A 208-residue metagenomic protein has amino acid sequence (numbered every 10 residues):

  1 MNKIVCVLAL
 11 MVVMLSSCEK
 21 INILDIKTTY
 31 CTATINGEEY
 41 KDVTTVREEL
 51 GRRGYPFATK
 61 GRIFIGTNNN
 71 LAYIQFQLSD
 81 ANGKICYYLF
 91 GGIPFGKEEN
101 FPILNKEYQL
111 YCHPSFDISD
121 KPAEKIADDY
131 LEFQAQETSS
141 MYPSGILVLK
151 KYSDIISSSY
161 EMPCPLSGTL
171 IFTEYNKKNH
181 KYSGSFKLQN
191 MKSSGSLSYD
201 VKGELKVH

Functional and structural regions predicted by a protein language model:
M1-N2, E19: N-terminal hydrophobic targeting signals that begin at the initiator methionine
N2-L8: Sec-dependent signal peptide recognition, specifically the positively charged N-region followed immediately by
M14-S17: C-terminal motif of bacterial Sec signal peptides marking the signal peptidase cleavage site
E19-I26: Bacterial lipoprotein signal-peptidase II cleavage site
T28-T44: Post-signal peptide N-terminal segment of mature Sec-exported envelope proteins
C31, E49-E174: Surface-exposed helix/loop patches within compact recognition domains
S167-H208: C-terminal or internal capping secondary-structure element at the end of a domain, subdomain, or sheet
